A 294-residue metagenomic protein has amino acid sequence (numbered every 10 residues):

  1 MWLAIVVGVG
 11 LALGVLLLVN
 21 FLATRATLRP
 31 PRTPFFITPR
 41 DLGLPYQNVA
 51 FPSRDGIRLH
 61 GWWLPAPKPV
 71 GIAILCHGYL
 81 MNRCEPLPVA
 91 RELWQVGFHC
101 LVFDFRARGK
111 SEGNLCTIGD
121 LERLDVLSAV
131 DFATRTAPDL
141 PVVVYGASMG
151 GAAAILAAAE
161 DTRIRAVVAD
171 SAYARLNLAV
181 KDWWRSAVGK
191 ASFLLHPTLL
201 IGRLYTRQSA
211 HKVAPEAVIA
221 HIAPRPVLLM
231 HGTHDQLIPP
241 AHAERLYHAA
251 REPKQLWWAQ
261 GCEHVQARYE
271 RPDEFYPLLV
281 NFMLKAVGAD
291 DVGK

Functional and structural regions predicted by a protein language model:
W2-P52: An N-terminal hydrophobic leader/cap segment in hydrolases
Y79-E92, F105: The serine-hydrolase catalytic nucleophile loop
E85, C116-A137: Alpha/beta-hydrolase active-site loop
E92-E112: Conserved alpha/beta-hydrolase
L156-H211, A217-A220: Hydrolase active-site cap/lid region
I222-A223, L229-H231, D235: Short beta-strand/loop motif that positions the catalytic acidic residue of the alpha/beta-hydrolase fold
Q236-H242: Conserved alpha/beta-hydrolase "acid-adjacent" motif
E270-K294: Catalytic active-site module of serine/aspartate enzymes centered on a nucleophile-bearing elbow/loop
